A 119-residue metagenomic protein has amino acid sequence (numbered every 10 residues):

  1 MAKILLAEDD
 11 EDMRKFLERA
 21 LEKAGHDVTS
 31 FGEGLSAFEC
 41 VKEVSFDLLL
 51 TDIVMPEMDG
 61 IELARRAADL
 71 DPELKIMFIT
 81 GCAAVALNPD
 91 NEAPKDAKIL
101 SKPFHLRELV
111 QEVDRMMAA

Functional and structural regions predicted by a protein language model:
E8: Conserved acidic carboxylate
D12-K23: Charged docking surfaces used in two-component/phosphorelay signaling
G25-G32, C40: Short hydrophobic/Thr-rich beta-strand motif most characteristic of the beta2 strand and flanking loop of CheY-like
E33-S36, D59-L63: Acidic catalytic/metal-coordinating carboxylates
D52: Active-site residues of response regulator receiver
M55: Receiver (REC) domain active-site loop signature in two-component systems and cognate sites in sensor histidine kinases
F104-D114: C-terminal output helix
